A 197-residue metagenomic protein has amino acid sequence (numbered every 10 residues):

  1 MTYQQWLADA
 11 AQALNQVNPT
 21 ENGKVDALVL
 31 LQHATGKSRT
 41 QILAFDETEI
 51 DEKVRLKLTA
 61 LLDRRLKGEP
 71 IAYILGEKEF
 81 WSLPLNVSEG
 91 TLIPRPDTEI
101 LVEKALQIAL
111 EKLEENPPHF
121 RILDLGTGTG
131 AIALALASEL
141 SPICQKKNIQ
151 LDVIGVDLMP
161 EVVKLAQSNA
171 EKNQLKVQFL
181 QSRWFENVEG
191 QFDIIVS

Functional and structural regions predicted by a protein language model:
M1-Q4, V17, D51-R55, L92-P96 (+2 more regions): Short, solvent-exposed loop/helix junctions and linker helices that flank or host conserved functional motifs
M1-T35, R39-I42, E47-I50: Non-catalytic accessory regions of SAM-dependent methyltransferases
Q5-A8, Q12, Q16, E52-R64 (+5 more regions): Replace "anionic and nucleotidyl ligands
Q32-I108: Conserved AdoMet
I100-S197: Conserved SAM/SAH cofactor-binding pocket of Class I
